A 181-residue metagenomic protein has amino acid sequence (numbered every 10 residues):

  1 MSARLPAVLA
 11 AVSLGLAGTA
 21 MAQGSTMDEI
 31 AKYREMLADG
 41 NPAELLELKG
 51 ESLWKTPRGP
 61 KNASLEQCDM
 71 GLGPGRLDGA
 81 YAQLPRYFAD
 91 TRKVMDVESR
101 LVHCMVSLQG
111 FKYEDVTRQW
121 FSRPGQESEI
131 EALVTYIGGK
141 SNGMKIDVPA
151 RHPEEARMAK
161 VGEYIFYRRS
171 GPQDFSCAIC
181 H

Functional and structural regions predicted by a protein language model:
S2-A7, A11-L45, P74, R86-V161: Post-cleavage N-terminal segment of exported redox proteins
I30-A31, L37, P42, L48-L72: Long, well-ordered hydrophobic secondary-structure segments characteristic of membrane-embedded and membrane-proximal
L46-P57, A159-R169: Short, intrinsically disordered, charge-biased short linear motifs at domain edges
R58-L72, L133, G162, P172-H181: The canonical Cys-X-X-Cys-His
A63, D78-Y81, E114, I146 (+1 more regions): A generic "cationic amphipathic patch" detector
A63-G75, Y81-L84, P153: Acidic helix-start/capping segments at beta-turn-to-alpha-helix junctions
K140, G171-P172: Secondary-structure boundary elements
